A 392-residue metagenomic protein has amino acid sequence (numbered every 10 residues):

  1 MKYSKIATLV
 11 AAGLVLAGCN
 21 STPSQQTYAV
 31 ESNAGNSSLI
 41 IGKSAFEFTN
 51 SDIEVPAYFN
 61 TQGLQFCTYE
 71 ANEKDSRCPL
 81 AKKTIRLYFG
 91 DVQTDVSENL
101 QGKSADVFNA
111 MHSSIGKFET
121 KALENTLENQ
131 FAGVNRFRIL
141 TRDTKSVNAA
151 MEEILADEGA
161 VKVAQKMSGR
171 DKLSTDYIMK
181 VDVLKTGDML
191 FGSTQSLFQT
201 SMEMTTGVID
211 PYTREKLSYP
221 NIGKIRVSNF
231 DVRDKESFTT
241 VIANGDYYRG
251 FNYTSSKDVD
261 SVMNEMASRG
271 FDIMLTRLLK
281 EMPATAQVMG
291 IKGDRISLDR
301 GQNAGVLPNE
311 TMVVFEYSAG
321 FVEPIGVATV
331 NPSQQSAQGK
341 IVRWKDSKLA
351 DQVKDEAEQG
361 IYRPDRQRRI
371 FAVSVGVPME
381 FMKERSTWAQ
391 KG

Functional and structural regions predicted by a protein language model:
M1-A7: Bacterial N-terminal signal peptides that target proteins for export
V15-G18: C-terminal motif of bacterial Sec signal peptides marking the signal peptidase cleavage site
N20, D210-V262, F321, G326-Q338 (+1 more regions): Short secondary-structure boundary motifs at beta->alpha junctions and helix caps
N20-F137, I291-R295, N303-A304, R366 (+1 more regions): A structural "domain/chain start" motif
G63-Q93, L155-Q195, Q199-P211: A short, hydrophobic beta-strand-centered structural micro-motif
I85-D182, S218, E310, F315-G326: N-terminal segment of the mature soluble domain
F238-Y247, T311-G392: Beta-strand/loop-dominated core regions that host nucleotide or nucleotide-derived cofactor-binding catalytic loops
I291-P308, Y317, K340-D346: A structural micro-motif recognizing beta-strand termini and the immediately following turn/loop segments
